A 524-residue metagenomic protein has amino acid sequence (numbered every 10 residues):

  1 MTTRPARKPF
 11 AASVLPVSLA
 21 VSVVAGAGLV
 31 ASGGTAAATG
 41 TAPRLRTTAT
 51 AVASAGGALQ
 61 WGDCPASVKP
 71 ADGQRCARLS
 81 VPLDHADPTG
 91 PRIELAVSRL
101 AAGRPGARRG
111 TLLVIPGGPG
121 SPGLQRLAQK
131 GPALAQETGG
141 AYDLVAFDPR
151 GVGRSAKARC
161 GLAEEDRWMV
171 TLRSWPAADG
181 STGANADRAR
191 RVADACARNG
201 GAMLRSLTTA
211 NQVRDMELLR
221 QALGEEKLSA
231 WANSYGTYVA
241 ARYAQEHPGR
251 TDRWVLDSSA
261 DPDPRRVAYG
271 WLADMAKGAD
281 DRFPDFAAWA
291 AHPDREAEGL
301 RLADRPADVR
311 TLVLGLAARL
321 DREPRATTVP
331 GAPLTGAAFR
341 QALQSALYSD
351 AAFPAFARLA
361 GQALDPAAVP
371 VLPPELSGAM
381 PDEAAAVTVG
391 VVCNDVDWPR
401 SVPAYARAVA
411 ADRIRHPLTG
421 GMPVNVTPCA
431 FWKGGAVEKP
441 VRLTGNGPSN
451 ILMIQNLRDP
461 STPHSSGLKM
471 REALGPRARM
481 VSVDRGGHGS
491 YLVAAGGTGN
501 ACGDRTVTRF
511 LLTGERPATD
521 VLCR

Functional and structural regions predicted by a protein language model:
T2-S22, G26-W175, D179-G180, A307-V309 (+3 more regions): Catalytic-loop region of hydrolases
P122, V213-R214, A232-A244: Glycine-rich nucleophile elbow surrounding the catalytic serine of serine-hydrolase chemistry
C160-T171, A244-D308, R358-A367, A379: A catalytic-pocket lid/entrance helix-loop region that shapes and gates access to the active site across common
L223-Y235: Alpha/beta-hydrolase fold nucleophile elbow
R310-S449: Alpha/beta-hydrolase fold active-site neighborhood
G447, M453-Q455, D459: Short beta-strand/loop motif that positions the catalytic acidic residue of the alpha/beta-hydrolase fold
P460-S465: Conserved alpha/beta-hydrolase "acid-adjacent" motif
D484-Y491: Histidine-bearing beta->alpha loop at or near hydrolase active sites
